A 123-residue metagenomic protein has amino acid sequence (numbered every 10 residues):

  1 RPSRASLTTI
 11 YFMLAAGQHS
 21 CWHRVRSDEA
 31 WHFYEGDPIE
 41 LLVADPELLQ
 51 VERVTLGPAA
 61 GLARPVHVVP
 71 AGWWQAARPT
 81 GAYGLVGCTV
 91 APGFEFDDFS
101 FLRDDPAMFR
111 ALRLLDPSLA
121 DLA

Functional and structural regions predicted by a protein language model:
R1-H67, A76, G81-G84, P92-F96 (+1 more regions): Non-catalytic, conserved peripheral segments adjacent to functional cores
G87: Short cysteine/histidine-rich metal-coordination sites, predominantly Zn2+-binding motifs
